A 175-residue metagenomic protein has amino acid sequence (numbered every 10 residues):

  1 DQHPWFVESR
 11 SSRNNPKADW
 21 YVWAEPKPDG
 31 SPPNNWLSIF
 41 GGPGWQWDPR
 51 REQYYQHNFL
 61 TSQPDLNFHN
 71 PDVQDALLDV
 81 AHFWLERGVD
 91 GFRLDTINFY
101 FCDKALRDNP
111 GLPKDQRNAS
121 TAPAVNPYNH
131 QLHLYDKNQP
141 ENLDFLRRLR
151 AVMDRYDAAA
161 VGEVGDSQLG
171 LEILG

Functional and structural regions predicted by a protein language model:
D1-H82, E86, F99-G165: Acidic/aromatic-lined carbohydrate-recognition and catalytic surfaces of CAZymes acting on diverse glycans
F92-L94: Hydrophobic residues within beta-strands of alpha/beta enzymes
L169-L174: Catalytic cores of alpha/beta
